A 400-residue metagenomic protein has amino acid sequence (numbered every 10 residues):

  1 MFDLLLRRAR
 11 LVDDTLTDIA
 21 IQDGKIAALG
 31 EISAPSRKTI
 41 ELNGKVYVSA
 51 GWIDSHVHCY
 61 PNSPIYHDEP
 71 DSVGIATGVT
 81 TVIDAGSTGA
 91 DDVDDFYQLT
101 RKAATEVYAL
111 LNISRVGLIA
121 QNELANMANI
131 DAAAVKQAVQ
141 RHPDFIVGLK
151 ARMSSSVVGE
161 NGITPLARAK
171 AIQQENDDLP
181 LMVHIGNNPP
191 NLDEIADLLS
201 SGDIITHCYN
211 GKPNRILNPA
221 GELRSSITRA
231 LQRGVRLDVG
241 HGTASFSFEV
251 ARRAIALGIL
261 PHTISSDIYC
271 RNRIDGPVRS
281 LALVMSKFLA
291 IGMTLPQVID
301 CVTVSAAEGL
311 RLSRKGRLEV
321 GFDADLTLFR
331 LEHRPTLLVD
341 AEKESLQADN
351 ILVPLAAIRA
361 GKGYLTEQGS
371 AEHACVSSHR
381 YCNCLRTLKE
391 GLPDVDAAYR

Functional and structural regions predicted by a protein language model:
F2-R8, Q22-D23, A34-T81: Replace "His-x-His-based motif
A9, G24, K45, H56 (+10 more regions): Divalent metal-coordination and catalytic microenvironments
D14-I21: A conserved glycine-rich beta-strand in the N-terminal activation segment of trypsin-fold
A50, I75-T80, L111-A128, E194-K212 (+5 more regions): Active-site gating loops and adjacent loop-to-helix segments of metal-dependent hydrolytic enzymes
S72-S154: Divalent-metal coordination cores built from histidine and acidic residues
A151-A254, G258-D275: Active-site core of metal-dependent hydrolases
E249-L331: His/Asp/Glu-enriched, well-ordered alpha-helical/loop segment that forms or immediately abuts the divalent-metal
D323-S377: C-terminal cap of metal-dependent C-N hydrolases
